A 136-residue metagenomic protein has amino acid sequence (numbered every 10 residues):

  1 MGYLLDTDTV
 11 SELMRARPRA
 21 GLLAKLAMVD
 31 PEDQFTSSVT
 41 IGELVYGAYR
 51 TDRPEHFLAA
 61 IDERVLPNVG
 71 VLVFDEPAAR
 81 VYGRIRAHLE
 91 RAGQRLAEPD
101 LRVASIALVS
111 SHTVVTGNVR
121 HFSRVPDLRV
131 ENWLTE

Functional and structural regions predicted by a protein language model:
M1, A104, L108-E136: Acidic, PIN/NYN-like endoribonuclease modules and their adjacent C-terminal/linker elements
M1-T36, A48-R64, R91, E136: Short, well-structured N-terminal submotif of metal-dependent ribonuclease cores
D6-T7, L22, L44, Y82 (+2 more regions): Generic structural signal for small/hydrophobic residues in well-ordered secondary structure, especially within
T9, A78, V103, R120-H121: Alpha-helix capping/helix-boundary segments
V10-S11, G42-V45, S123, E131: Nucleotide phosphate-binding site architecture
G70-V115: Active-site neighborhoods of divalent-metal-dependent phosphate/nucleic-acid chemistry enzymes
